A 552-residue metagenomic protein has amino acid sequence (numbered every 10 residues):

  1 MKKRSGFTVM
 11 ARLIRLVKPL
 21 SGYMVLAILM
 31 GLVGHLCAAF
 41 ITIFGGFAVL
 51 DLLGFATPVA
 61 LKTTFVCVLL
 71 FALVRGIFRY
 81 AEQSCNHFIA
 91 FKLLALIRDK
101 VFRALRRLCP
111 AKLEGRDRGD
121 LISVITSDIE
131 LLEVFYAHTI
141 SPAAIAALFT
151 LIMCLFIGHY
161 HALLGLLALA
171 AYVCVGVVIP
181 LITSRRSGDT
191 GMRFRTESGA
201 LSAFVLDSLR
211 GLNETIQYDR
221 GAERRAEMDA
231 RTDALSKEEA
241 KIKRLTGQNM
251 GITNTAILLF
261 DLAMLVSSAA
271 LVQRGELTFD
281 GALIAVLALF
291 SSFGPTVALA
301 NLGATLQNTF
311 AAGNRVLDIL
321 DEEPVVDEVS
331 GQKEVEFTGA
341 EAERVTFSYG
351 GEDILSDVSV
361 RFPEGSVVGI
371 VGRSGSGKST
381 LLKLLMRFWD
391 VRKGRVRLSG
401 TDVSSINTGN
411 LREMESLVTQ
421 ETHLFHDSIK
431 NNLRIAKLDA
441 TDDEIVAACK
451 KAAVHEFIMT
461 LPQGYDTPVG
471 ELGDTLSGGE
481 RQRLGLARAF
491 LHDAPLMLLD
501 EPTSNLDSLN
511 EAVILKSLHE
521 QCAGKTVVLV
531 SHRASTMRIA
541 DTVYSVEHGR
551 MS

Functional and structural regions predicted by a protein language model:
M1-C37, T57-T63, E82-N86, A90 (+10 more regions): Membrane-integrated ABC transporters
G6, L29, A38-G46, L50 (+17 more regions): Juxtamembrane helix-loop junctions of ABC transporter transmembrane domains
I14-G22, R107-L113, S127-Y136, I140 (+10 more regions): An intracellular "coupling" helix at the cytosolic face of ABC transporter transmembrane type-1 domains
P19, Y23-G34, F71, H138-R193 (+1 more regions): Transmembrane helices of ABC transporter permease
M24-F78, H159-L163, E276-F279: Transmembrane helix-loop-helix hairpins at lipid-water interfaces of multipass membrane proteins, especially the type-1
T64-R79, Y172-V175, T246-F260, F279-N301: Hydrophobic alpha-helical segments in the permease module
R220, R244, S292-D321: Cytosolic ends of transmembrane helices, especially the final helix of ABC transmembrane type-1 domains
V335-S552: ABC-type nucleotide-binding domain
